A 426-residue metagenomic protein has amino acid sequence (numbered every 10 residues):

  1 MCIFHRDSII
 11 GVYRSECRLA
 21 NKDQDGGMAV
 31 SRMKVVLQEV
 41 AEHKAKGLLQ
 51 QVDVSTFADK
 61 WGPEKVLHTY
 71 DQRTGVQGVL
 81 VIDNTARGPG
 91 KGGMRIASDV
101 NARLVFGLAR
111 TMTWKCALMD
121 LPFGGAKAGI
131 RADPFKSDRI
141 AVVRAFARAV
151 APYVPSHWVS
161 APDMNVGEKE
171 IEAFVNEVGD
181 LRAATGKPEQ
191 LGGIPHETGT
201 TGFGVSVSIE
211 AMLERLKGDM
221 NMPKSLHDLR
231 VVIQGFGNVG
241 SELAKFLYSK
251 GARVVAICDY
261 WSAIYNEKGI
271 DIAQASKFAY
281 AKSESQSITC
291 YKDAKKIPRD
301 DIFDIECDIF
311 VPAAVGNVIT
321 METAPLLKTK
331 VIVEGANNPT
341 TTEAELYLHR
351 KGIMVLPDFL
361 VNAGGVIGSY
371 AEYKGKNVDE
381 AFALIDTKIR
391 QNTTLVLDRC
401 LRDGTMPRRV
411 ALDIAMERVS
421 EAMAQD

Functional and structural regions predicted by a protein language model:
A29-H68: Short, Gly/Pro- and small/polar-rich lid/capping loops
R73-A86, A117-P122: N-terminal glycine-rich anion-binding loops that anchor highly charged ligand groups
G107, W158-P162, A183-G186, A256-D259 (+3 more regions): General beta-strand structural signal in soluble alpha/beta enzymes
A117-L226: Glycine/serine-rich phosphate-binding loop and adjoining beta1-alpha1 elements at the start of nucleotide-handling
G199-R299: Glycine-rich phosphate/diphosphate-binding loop of Rossmann-like nucleotide-binding domains
M212-L213, T329-D426: Adenosine-phosphate binding glycine-rich loop
S262-V355: Rossmann-like adenosine-cofactor binding region
